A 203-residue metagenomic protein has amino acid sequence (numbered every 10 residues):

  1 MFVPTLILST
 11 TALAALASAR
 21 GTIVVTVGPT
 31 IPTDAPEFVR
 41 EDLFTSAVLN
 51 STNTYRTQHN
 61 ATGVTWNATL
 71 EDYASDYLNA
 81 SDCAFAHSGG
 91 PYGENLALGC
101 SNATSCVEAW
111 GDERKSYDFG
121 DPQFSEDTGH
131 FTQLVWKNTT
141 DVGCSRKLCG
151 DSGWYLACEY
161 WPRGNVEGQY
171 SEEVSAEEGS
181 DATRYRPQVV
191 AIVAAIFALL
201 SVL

Functional and structural regions predicted by a protein language model:
M1-T22, R184-L203: Fungal secretory targeting signals
R20-F38, A176-Y185, I196-F197: Fungal extracellular Ser/Thr-rich, low-complexity intrinsically disordered regions
P36-G93: Short, well-ordered surface patches within globular domains
T52, G93-C100, F124-T128: GH16 jelly-roll
R56, E71-D72, A80-S81, S101-A103 (+3 more regions): Solvent-exposed loop/turn segments at secondary-structure junctions within structured extracellular/periplasmic domains
A74, A86-G93, A97, V107-W110 (+2 more regions): Peptidoglycan cell-wall recognition and remodeling modules
A80, F85-H87, L98-G99, F131-Q133 (+1 more regions): All-alpha RGS (Regulator of G-protein Signaling) helical domain and cognate RGS-like helical scaffolds
V107-L203: Disulfide-stabilized extracellular recognition modules
